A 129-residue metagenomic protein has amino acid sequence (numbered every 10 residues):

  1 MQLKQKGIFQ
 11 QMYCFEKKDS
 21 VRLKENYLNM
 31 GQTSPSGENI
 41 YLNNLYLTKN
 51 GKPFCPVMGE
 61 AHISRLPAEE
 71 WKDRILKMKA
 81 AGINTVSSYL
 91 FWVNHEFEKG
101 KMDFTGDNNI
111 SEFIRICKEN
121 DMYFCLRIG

Functional and structural regions predicted by a protein language model:
Q2-T85, R115, Y123: N-terminal carbohydrate-binding accessory modules
W71-G129: Aromatic-lined substrate-binding rim segments of carbohydrate-active enzymes
